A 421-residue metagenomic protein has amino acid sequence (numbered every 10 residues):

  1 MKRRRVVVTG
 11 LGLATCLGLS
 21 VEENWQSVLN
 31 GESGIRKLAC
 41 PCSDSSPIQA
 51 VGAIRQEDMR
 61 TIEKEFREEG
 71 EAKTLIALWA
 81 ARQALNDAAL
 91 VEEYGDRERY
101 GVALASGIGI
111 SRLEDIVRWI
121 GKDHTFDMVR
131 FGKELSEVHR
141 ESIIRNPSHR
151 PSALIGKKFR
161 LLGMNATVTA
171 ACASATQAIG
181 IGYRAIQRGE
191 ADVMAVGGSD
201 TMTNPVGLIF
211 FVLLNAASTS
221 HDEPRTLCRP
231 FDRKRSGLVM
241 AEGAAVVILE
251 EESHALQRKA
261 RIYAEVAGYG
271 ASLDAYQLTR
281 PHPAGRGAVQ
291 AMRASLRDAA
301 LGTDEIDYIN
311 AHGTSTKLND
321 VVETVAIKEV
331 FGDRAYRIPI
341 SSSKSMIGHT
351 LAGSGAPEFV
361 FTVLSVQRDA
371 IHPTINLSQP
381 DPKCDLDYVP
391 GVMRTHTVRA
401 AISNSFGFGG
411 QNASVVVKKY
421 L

Functional and structural regions predicted by a protein language model:
M1-F66, S253-Y263, V360-T374, K418-L421: ACP-dependent fatty acid/polyketide chain-elongation machinery
R5-T9, E32-K37, D222-A299, D307-Y308: Condensing-enzyme catalytic core mediating Claisen C-C bond formation in acyl metabolism
V8, L29-T167, S199-L208, T303-N319: Conserved beta-ketoacyl condensing-enzyme motif
G10, V28, A81, V102 (+10 more regions): Conserved small-residue
A77-A88, P151, E250-E251, G285-A300 (+4 more regions): Short, well-ordered amphipathic alpha-helical segments that serve as non-catalytic structural scaffolds within diverse
A77-L90, S148-S152, G156-F159, N165-D200 (+3 more regions): Active-site-proximal alpha-helical scaffold in enzymes
H124-H139, G180, R184, D200-Q257 (+1 more regions): Glycine-/small-residue-rich "gating" segment that lines the acyl/pantetheine channel and substrate pocket
E190-S236, Y269-P283, G313-D320, R337-D387: Acyl-CoA/ACP chain-elongation machinery
